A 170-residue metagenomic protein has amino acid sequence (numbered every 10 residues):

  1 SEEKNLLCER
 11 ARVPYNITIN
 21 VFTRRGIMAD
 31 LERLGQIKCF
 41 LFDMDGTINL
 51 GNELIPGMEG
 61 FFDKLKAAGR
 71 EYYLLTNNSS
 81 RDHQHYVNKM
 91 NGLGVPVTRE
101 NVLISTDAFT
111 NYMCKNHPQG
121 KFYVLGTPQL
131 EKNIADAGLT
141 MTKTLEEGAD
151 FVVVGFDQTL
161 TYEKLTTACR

Functional and structural regions predicted by a protein language model:
E2-K4: Charged/polar low-complexity intrinsically disordered segments
L7, P14-T18: Short, positively charged and aromatic/hydrophobic N-terminal segments
R10-R12, R24-R25: Basic polycationic patches enriched in arginine
V21-M44, I48-R170: HAD-like aspartate-dependent phosphatase fold
